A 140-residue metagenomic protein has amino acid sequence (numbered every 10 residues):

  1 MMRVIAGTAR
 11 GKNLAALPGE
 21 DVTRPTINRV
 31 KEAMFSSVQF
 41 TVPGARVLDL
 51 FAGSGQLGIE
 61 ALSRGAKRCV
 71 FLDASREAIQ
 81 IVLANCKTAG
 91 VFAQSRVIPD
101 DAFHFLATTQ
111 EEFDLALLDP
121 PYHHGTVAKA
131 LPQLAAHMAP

Functional and structural regions predicted by a protein language model:
M1-P140: Class I S-adenosyl-L-methionine-dependent methyltransferase catalytic core
